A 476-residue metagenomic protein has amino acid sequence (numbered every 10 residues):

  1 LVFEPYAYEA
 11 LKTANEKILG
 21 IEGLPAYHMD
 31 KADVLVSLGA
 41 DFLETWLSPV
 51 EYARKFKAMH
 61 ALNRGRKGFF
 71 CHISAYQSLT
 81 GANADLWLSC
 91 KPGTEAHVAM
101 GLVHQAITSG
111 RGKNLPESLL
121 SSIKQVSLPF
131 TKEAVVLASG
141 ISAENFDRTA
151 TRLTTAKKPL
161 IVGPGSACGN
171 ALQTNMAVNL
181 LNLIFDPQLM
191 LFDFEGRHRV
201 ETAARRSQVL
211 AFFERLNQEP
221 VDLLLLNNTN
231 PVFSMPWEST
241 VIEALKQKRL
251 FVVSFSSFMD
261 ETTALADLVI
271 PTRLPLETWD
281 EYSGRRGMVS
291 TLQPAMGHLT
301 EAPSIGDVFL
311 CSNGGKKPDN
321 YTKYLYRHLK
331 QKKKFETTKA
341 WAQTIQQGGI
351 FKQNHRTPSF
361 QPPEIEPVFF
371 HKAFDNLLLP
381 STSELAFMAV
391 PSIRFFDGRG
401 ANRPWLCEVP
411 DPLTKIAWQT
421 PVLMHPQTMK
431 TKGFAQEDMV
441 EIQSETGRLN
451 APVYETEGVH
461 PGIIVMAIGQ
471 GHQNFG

Functional and structural regions predicted by a protein language model:
L1-L24, M176-R206: Anionic-ligand anchoring segments at beta-strand to alpha-helix junctions in alpha/beta enzyme folds, i.e., glycine
E4, S37-A40, T45-N83, R197 (+4 more regions): A cross-kingdom feature strongest in bacterial/archaeal respiratory oxidoreductases
E9, R54, A82, A96-Q105 (+4 more regions): Residues on a specific face of well-ordered alpha-helices
E16-D33, C90-E95, S109, S207-P220 (+1 more regions): A polyampholytic, Gly/Pro-enriched intrinsically disordered region
M29-G39, L43-V50, A58, L62-L160 (+3 more regions): Long, well-ordered, tryptophan-enriched scaffold segments
Q77-N83, V126-T131, T155-V162, L189-D193 (+4 more regions): Short acidic (Asp/Glu) and glycine-rich catalytic loops that position anionic groups and cofactors
L137-I141, G163-N170, R197-E201, N228-F233: Conserved short loop/turn motifs at secondary-structure junctions
S304-H328: Non-catalytic, well-ordered alpha-helical segments in soluble enzyme domains
